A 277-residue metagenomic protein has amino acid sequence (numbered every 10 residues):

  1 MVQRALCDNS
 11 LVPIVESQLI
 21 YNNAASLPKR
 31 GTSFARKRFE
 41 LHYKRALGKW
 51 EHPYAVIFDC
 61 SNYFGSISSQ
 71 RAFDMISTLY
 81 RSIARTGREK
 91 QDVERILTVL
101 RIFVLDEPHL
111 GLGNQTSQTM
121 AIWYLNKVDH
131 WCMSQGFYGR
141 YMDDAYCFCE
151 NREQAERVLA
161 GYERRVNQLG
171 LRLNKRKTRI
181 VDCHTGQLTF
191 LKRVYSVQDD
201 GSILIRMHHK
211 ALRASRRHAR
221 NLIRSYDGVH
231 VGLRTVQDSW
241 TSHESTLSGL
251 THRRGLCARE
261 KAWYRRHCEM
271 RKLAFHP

Functional and structural regions predicted by a protein language model:
M1-S10, T116, M120, Y124: Solvent-exposed aromatic/hydrophobic patches embedded in short alpha-helical segments
A5-S68: Active-site-proximal segment of RNA-dependent polymerases
H42-M142, Y146-V166, L171, V181-D182 (+3 more regions): Conserved polymerase palm-domain catalytic core
D143-D144, K177, D199: Short loop/turn and capping residues at structural boundaries
C149, K177, M207: Active-site proximal loops enriched in glycine and acidic residues that flank catalytic Cys/His/Asp and coordinate
R193-P277: Active-site and adjacent loop segments of nucleotide-processing enzymes that use two-metal-ion phosphate chemistry
